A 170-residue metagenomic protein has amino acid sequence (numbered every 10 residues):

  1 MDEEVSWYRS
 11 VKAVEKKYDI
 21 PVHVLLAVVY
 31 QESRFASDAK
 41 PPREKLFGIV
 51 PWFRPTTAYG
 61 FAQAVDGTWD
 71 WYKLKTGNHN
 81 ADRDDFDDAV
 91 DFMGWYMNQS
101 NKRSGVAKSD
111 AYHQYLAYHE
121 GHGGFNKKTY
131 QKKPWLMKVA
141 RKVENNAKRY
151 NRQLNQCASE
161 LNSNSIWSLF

Functional and structural regions predicted by a protein language model:
M1-L161: Catalytic glycan-binding domains that act on GlcNAc-containing polysaccharides
S159-F170: Low-complexity, Gly/Ser/Thr/Pro-rich intrinsically disordered linker/tail segments
